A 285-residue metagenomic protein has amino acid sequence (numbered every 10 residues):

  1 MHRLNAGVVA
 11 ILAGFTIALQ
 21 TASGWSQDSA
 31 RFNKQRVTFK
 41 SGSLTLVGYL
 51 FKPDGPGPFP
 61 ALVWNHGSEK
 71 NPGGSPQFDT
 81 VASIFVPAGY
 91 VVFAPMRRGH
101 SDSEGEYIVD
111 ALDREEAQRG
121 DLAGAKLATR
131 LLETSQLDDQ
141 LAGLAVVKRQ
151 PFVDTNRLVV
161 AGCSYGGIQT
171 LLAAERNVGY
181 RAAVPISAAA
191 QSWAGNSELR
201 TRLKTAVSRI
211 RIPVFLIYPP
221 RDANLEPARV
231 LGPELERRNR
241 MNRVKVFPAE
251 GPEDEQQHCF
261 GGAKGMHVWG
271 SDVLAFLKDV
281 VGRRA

Functional and structural regions predicted by a protein language model:
W25-G57: N-terminal cap/lid segment of alpha/beta-hydrolase-fold proteins
G57-F59, G67-E104, S192-W193, N224-L225: Short substrate-entry loop that stabilizes the transition state in hydrolases
N65, P95-R97, I186, F247: Alpha/beta-hydrolase
D110-Q150: Alpha/beta-hydrolase active-site loop
F152-S164: Alpha/beta-hydrolase fold nucleophile elbow
G167-V178: Short glycine-enriched nucleophile-adjacent loop and the immediately C-terminal alpha-helix near the catalytic center
A182, A188-R243: The feature captures the conserved acid-bearing segment of alpha/beta-hydrolase catalytic domains
M241-A285: C-terminal catalytic histidine-bearing segment of alpha/beta-hydrolase fold enzymes
